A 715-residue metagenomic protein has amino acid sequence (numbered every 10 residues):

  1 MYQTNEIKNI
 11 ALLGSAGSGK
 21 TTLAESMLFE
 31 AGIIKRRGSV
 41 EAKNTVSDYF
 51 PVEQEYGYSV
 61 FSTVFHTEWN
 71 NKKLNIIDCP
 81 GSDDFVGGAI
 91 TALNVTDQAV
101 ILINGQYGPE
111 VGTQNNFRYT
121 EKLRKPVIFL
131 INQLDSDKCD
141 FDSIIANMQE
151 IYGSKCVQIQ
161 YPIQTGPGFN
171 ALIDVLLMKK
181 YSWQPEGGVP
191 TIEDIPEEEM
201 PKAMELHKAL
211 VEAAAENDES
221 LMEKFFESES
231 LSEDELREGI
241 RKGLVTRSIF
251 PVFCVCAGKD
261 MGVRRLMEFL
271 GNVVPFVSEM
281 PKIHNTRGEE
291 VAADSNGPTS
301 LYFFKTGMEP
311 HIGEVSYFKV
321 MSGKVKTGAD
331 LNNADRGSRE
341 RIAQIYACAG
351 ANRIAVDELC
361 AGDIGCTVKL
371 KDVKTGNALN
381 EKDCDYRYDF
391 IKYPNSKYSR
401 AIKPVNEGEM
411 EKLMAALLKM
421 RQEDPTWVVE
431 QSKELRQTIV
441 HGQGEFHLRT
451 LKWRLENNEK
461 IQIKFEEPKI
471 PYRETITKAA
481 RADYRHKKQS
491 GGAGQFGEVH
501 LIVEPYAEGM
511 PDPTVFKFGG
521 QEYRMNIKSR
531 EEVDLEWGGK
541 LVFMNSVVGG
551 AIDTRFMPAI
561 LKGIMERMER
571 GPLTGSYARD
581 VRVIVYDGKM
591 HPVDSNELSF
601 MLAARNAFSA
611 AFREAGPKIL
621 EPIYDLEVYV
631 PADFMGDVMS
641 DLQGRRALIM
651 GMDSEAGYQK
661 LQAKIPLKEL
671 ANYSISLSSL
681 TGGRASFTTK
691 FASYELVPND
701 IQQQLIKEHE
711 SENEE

Functional and structural regions predicted by a protein language model:
M1-I103, Y107-P109: P-loop NTPase switch module centered on the Walker A-proximal segment
M1-S18, G105-P310, L331, G365: P-loop NTPase catalytic nucleotide-binding module
N44, N70-L74, N94-V100, A214-K224 (+2 more regions): Gly-rich Lys/Arg/Thr-decorated short loops/hinges at beta-loop-alpha junctions or inter-strand turns that position
Y58-S59, G81-G88, G108-G112, S232-L236 (+3 more regions): Short secondary-structure boundary/capping elements
N71-K73, T96-I101, R124-L130, T246-P251 (+3 more regions): Short, surface-exposed connector motifs at secondary-structure boundaries
I76-D78, F253-C254, V440-H441: Short hydrophobic beta-strand that contains or immediately precedes a catalytic carboxylate
A89-A99, T113-N116, T120, K125-L130 (+2 more regions): Extended, hydrophobic alpha-helical segments in both membrane/secreted and soluble proteins
N147, C156-Q158, P162, G166 (+2 more regions): Accessory interaction regions appended to the cores of large information-processing enzymes
